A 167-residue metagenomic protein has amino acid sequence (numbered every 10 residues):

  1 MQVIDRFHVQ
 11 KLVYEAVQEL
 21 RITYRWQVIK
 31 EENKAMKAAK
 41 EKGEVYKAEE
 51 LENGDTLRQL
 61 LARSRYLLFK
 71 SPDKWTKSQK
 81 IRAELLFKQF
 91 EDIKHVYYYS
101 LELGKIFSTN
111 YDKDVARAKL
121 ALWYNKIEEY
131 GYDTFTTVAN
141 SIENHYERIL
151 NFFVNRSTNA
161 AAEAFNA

Functional and structural regions predicted by a protein language model:
M1, Q10-K11, K30-A167: Acidic/histidine-rich catalytic cores and adjacent linkers of DNA breakage/strand-transfer/modification proteins
M1-I4, W26: Basic, low-complexity intrinsically disordered segments
V9-K30: Short alpha-helix plus adjacent loop in nuclease-associated cores
